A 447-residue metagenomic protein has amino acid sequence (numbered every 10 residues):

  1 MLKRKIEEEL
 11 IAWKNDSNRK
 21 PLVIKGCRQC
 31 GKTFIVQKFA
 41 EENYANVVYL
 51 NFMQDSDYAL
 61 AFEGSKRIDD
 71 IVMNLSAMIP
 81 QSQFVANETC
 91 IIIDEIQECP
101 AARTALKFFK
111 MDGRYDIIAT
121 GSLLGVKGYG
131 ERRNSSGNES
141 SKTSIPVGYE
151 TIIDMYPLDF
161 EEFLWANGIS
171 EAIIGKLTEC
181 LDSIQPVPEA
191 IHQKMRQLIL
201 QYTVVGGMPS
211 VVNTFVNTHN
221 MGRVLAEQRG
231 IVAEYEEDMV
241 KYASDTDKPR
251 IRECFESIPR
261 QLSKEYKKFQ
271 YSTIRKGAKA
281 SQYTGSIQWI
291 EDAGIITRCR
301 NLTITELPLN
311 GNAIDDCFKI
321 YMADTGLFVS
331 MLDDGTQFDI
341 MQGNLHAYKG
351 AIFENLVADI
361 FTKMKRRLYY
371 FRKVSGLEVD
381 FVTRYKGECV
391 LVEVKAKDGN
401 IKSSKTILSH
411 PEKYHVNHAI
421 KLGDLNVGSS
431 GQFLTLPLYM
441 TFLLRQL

Functional and structural regions predicted by a protein language model:
L2-S17: Pre-Walker A adenine-sensing motif
I24: Hydrophobic anchor at the beta1->P-loop junction of P-loop NTPases
K32: Conserved lysine of the Walker
I35, F39: Hydrophobic positions on the alpha1 helix immediately C-terminal to the Walker A/P-loop
Q54-N87: Short glycine-rich substrate-engagement loop in P-loop NTPases that contacts/grips substrate
D116-S122, D154: Structural recognition of the conserved hydrophobic beta-strand(s) that form the central parallel beta-sheet of P-loop
K127-S263: Interdomain motor-coupling "hinge/lid" segment immediately C-terminal to the ATP-binding subdomain of NTP-driven enzymes
M208, N213-K386: Accessory nucleic acid-recognition modules appended to NTPase machines
